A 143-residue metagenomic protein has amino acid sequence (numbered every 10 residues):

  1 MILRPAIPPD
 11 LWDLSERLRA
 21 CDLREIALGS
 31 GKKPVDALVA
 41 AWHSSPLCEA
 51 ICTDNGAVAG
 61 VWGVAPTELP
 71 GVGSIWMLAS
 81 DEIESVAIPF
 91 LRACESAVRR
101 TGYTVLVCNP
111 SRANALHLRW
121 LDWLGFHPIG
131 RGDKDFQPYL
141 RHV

Functional and structural regions predicted by a protein language model:
M1-E16, E25: A short beta-loop-alpha structural element at the N-terminal edge of CoA-dependent acyl/N-acetyltransferase catalytic
D22-L38: Conserved GNAT-fold acetyl-CoA-binding loop/helix
L38-A50, A57-G60: A short helix-loop-beta-strand connector motif used in the catalytic cores of GNAT acetyltransferases and, in some
W62-P70, G130: A conserved beta-strand-loop-helix scaffold within acyl/acetyltransferase catalytic domains
P70-E82, Q137: Conserved acetyl-CoA binding element of GNAT-fold acetyltransferases
D81-A93, R112-A115: Conserved glycine-rich acetyl-CoA-binding loop
A97, Y103-D122, G132-D133: Conserved beta-strand-loop-alpha-helix junction that forms the acyl-donor binding cleft
N109, H127-L140: Conserved catalytic-core motifs of GNAT/GCN5-like acyltransferases
